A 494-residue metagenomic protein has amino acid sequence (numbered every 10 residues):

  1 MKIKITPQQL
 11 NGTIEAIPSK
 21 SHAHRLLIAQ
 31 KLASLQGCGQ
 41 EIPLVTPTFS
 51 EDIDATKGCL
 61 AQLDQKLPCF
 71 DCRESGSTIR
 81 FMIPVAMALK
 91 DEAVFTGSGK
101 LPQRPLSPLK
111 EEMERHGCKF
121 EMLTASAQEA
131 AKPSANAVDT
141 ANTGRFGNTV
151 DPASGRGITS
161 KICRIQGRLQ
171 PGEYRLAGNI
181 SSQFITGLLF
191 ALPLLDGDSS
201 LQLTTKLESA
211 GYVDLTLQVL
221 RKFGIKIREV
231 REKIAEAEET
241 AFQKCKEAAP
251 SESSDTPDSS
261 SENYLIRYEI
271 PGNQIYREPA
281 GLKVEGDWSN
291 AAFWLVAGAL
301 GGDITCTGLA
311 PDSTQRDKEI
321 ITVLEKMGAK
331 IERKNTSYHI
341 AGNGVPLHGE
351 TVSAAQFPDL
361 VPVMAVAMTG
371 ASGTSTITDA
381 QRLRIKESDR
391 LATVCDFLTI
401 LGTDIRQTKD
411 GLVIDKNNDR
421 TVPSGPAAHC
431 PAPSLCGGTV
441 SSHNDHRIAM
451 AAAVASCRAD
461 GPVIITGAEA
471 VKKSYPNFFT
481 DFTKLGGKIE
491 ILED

Functional and structural regions predicted by a protein language model:
M1-D139, N148-P250, D255-D494: Short, structured segments at the rim of ligand-binding sites
T143-G144: Hydrophobic helix segments
